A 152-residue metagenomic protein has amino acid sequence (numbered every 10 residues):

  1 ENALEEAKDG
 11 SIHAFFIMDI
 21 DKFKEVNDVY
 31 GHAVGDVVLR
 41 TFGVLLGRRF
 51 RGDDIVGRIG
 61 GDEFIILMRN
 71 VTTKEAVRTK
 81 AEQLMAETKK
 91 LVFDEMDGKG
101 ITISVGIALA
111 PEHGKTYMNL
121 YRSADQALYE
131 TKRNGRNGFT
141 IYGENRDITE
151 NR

Functional and structural regions predicted by a protein language model:
E1-A14, D21-R51, G57-G61, I65-I66 (+3 more regions): Conserved long alpha-helical elements within nucleotide-processing catalytic cores of c-di-GMP signaling and class III
F15, F64, I103-I107: A structural signal for short, well-ordered beta-strand segments
F15-I17, I141: Core hydrophobic beta-sheet residues of small sensory/regulatory alpha/beta domains, primarily PAS-family
I20-D21, V71, N145: PAS/PAC or PAS-like capping segment
D28, L67-T72, K89, A110-P111: Residue-level recognition of strand-loop junctions within catalytic nucleotide-signaling folds
V56, S104-N134, T140-R152: Cyclic nucleotide signaling catalytic output domains
R58, R78, A86-S104, K132: Catalytic core regions of nucleotide second-messenger enzymes
